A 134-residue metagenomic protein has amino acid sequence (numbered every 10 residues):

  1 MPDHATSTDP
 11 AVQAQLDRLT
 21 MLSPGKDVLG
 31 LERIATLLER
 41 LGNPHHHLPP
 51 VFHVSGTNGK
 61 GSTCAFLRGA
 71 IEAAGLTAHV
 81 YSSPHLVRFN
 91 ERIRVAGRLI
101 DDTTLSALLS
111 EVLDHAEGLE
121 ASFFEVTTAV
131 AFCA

Functional and structural regions predicted by a protein language model:
S7, A11, G25-D27, L31 (+2 more regions): ATP-dependent carboxylate-amine ligase catalytic core
V12-S23: Generic N-terminal amphipathic, Lys/Arg-enriched alpha-helix
D17, T36, G69: Surface-exposed charge patches
F52-V54: Hydrophobic anchor at the beta1->P-loop junction of P-loop NTPases
S62-F66: Hydrophobic positions on the alpha1 helix immediately C-terminal to the Walker A/P-loop
